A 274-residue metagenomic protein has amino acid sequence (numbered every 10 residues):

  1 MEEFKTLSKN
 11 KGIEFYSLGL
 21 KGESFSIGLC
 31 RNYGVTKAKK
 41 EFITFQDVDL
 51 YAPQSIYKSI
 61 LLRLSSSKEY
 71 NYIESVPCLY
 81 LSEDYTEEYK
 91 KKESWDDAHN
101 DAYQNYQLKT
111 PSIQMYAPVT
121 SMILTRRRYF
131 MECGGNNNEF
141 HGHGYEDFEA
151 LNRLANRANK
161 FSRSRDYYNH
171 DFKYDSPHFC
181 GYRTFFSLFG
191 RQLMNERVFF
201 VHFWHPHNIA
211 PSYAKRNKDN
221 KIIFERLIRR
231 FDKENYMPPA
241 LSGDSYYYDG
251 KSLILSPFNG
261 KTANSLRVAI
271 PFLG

Functional and structural regions predicted by a protein language model:
M1-K21: Acidic donor-binding segment of Leloir-type glycosyltransferases
E3, L29, Y33, S55 (+3 more regions): Alpha-helical elements of Rossmann-like donor-binding domains used by nucleotide-donor carbohydrate transfer enzymes
K21-A38: Glycine-rich, basic loop-to-helix element that forms the pyrophosphate-binding segment of sugar-nucleotide handling
V35, P53-E139: Conserved catalytic core of nucleotide-sugar-dependent glycosyltransferases
I43: Short aromatic/hydrophobic "clamp" motif used to bind/position activated sugar donors
D47-Y51: The conserved acidic donor/metal-binding loop of glycosyltransferases
G142-G274: C-terminal catalytic/acceptor-binding lobe
